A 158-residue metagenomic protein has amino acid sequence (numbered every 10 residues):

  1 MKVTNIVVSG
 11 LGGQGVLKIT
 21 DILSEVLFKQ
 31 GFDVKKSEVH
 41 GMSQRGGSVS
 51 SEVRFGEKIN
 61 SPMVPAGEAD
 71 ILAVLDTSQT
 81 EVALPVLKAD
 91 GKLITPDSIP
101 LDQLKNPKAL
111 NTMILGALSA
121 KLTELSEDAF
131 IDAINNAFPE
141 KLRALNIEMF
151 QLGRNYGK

Functional and structural regions predicted by a protein language model:
M1-K158: Active-site cofactor/cluster-binding pocket
